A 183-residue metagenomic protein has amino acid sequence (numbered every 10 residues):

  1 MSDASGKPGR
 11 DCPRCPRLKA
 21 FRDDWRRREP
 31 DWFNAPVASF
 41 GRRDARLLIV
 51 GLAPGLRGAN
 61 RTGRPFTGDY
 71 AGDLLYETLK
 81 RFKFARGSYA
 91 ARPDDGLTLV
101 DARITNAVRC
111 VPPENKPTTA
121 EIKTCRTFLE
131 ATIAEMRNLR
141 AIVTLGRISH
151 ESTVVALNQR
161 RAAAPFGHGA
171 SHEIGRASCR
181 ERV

Functional and structural regions predicted by a protein language model:
S2-H172, R176-R180: A polyanion-binding, active-site-adjacent surface
